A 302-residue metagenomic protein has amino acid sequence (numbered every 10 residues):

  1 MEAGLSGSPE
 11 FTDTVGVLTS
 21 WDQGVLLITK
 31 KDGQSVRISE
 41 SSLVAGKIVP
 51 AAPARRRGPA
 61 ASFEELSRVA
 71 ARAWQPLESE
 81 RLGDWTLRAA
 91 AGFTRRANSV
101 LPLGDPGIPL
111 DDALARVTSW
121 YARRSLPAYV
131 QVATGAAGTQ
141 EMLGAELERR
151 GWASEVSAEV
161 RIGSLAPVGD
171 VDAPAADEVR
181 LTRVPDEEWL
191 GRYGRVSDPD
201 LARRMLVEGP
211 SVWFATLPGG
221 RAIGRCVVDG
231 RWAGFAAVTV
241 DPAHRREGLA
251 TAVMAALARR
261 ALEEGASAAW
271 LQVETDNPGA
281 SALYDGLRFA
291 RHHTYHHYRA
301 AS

Functional and structural regions predicted by a protein language model:
S6-T12, T19, E40-A122, T139: N-terminal charged segments
S67-E78, T86, L110-L201, W213 (+1 more regions): Acyl-donor-binding surface of acyltransferase catalytic domains
R96-D105, E159, R231-P242: Conserved acetyl-CoA binding element of GNAT-fold acetyltransferases
L110-S119, A237-V240, R246-E263, S281-G286: Conserved acetyl-CoA-binding loop-helix of GNAT-fold acetyltransferases
R124-T134, A261-Q272: Conserved GNAT acetyl-CoA-binding A-motif
V132-T139, P242, L271-S281, Y298-S302: Conserved beta-strand-loop-alpha-helix junction that forms the acyl-donor binding cleft
L147, Y284, F289: Conserved active-site tyrosine of GNAT-family acetyltransferases
R203-A243: A conserved beta-strand-loop-helix scaffold within acyl/acetyltransferase catalytic domains
